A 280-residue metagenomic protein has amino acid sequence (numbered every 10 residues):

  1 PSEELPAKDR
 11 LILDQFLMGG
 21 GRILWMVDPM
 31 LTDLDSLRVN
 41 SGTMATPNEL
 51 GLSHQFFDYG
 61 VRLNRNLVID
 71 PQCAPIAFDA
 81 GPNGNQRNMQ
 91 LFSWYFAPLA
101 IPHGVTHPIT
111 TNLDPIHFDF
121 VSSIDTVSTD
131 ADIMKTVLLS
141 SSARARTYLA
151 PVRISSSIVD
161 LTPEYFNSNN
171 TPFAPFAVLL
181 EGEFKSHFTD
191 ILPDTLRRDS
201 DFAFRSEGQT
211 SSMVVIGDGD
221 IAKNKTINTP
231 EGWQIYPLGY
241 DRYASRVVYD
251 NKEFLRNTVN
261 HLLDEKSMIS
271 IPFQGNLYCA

Functional and structural regions predicted by a protein language model:
P1-S267: Acidic, S/T/G-rich, low-cysteine, solvent-exposed domains in lumenal/extracellular/periplasmic regions of secretory
M268-A280: Short, aromatic-rich amphipathic segments at membrane interfaces that lie adjacent to a transmembrane helix or signal
